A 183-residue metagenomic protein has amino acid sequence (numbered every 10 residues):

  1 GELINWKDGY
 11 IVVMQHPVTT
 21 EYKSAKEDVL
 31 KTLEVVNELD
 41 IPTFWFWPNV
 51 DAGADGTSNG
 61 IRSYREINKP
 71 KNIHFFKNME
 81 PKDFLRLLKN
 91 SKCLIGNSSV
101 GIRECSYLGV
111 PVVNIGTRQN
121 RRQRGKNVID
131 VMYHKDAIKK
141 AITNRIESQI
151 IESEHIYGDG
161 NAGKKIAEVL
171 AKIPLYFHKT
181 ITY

Functional and structural regions predicted by a protein language model:
G1-Y183: Nucleotide-activated sugar donor-binding and catalytic core shared by glycosyltransferases and related lipid-linked
